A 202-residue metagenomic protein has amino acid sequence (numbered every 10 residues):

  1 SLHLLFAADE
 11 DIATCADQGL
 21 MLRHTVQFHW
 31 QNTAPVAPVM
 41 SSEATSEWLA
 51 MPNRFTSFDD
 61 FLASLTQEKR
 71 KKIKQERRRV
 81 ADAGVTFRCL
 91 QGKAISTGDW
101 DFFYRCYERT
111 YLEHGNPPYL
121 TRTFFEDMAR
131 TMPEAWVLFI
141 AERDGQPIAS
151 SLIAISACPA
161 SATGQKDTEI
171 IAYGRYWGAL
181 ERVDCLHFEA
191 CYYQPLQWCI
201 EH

Functional and structural regions predicted by a protein language model:
S1, C199: Hydrophobic pocket-lining residues that define ligand/cofactor binding sites across diverse proteins
L2-C185: A conserved beta-strand-loop-helix scaffold within acyl/acetyltransferase catalytic domains
V183-Q197: Conserved acetyl-CoA-binding loop-helix of GNAT-fold acetyltransferases
